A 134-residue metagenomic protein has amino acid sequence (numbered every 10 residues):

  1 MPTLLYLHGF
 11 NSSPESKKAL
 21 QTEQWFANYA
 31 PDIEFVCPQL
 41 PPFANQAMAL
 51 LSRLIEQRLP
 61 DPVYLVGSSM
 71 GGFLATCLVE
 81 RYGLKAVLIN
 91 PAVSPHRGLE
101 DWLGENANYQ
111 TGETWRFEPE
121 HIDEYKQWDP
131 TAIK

Functional and structural regions predicted by a protein language model:
P2-P60: Active-site catalytic motif of lipid deacylating hydrolases and related acyltransferases
T3, P62-Y64, K85: Structural motif
N11, M70, V93: Short, glycine/serine-rich, charged loops/turns that create anion-binding and catalytic segments at active sites
A49-L54, F73, I122-T131: A generic local structural motif
L65-A75: Gly/Ala-rich beta-loop-alpha elbow adjacent to hydrolase catalytic centers
L78-Y82: Aromatic pocket-lining residues of Rossmann-like dinucleotide-binding sites
L84-K134: The alpha/beta-hydrolase serine catalytic core
